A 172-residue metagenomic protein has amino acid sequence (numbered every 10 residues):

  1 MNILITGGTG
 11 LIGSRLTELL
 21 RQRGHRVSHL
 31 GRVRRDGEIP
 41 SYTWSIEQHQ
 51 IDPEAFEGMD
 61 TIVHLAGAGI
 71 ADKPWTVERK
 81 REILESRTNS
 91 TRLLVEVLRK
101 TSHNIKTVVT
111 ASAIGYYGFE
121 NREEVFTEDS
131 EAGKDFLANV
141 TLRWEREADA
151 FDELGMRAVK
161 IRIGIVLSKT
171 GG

Functional and structural regions predicted by a protein language model:
I3-R23: N-terminal Rossmann NAD(P)H-binding glycine-rich loop of SDR-like oxidoreductase domains
T6, L30, I62-A66, V108-I114 (+1 more regions): SDR active-site strand-loop-helix element
R15, L19, V97, E147: Rossmann-fold NAD(P)-dependent oxidoreductase module
H25-R32: Conserved glycine-rich Rossmann-like NAD(P)H-binding loop of the short-chain dehydrogenase/reductase
R35-D36, Y42-S90: NAD(P)H-binding glycine-rich loop region in Rossmannoid oxidoreductase-like domains and their noncatalytic homologs
L84-T88, E124-F126, S130-E145, G171: Short-chain dehydrogenase/reductase
R92-D135: Conserved Rossmann-fold NAD(P)-dependent oxidoreductase catalytic core, especially the SDR/UDP-sugar
S112, R146-K169: Conserved beta-loop-beta element that borders a ligand/cofactor-binding pocket
